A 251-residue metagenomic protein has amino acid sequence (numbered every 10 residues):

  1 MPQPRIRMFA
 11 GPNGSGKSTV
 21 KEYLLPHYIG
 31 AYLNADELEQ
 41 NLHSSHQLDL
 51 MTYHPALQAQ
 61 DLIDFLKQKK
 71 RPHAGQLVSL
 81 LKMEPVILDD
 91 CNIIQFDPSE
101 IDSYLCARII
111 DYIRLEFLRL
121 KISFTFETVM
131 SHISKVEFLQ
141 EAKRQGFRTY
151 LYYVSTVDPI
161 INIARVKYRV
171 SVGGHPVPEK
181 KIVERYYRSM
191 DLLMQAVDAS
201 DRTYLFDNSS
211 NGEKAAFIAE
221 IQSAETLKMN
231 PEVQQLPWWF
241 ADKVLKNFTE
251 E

Functional and structural regions predicted by a protein language model:
M1-P4, E116-L118: Phosphate-binding P-loop
I6-M8: Short hydrophobic/aromatic beta-strand immediately N-terminal to the Walker A/P-loop
P12-N13: The conserved Walker
G16: Conserved glycine(s) of the Walker
V20-K21: Post-Walker A alpha-helix
L24-R119: Conserved substrate/cofactor phosphate-moiety recognition/catalytic segment in nucleotide-dependent phosphotransferases
L118, V129-V172: ATP-dependent NMP and nucleoside kinases share a basic, alpha-helical "lid"
A164-E251: Conserved GTP-binding G-domain of TRAFAC-class P-loop NTPases and closely related GTPase folds
